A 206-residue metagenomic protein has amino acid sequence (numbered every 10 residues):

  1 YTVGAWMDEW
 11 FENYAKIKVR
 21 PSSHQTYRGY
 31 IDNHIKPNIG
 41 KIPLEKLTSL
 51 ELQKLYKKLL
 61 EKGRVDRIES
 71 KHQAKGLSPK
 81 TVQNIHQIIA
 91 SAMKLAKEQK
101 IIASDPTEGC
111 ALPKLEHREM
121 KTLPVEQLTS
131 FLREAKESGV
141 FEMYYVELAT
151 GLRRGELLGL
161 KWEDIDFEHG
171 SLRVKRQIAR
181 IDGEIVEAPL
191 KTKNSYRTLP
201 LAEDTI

Functional and structural regions predicted by a protein language model:
Y1, A202-I206: Short, intrinsically disordered, charge-balanced linker/junction segments flanking boundaries in proteins
Y1-K97, P106-G109: Short, Lys/Arg-enriched alpha-helical recognition elements, typified by the DNA-recognition helix
Q25-H34, M143-E156, I185-A188: Short, charged, low-hydrophobicity "junction" segments
K46, T192, E203: Conserved strand-loop elements at the edges of beta-sheets that form or border functional pockets
V65-P79, Q83-I88, A96-W162, F167-E168 (+3 more regions): Basic, Lys/Arg- and aromatic-enriched nucleic-acid-binding interface segment
G170-L172: Hydrophobic residues embedded in beta-strands of well-ordered beta-sheets
V174, L201: Hydrophobic, well-ordered secondary-structure elements that form the walls of internal hydrophobic environments
R176-N194: Short, flexible, glycine-rich and Lys/Arg-enriched loop motifs at helix boundaries that contact anionic partners
